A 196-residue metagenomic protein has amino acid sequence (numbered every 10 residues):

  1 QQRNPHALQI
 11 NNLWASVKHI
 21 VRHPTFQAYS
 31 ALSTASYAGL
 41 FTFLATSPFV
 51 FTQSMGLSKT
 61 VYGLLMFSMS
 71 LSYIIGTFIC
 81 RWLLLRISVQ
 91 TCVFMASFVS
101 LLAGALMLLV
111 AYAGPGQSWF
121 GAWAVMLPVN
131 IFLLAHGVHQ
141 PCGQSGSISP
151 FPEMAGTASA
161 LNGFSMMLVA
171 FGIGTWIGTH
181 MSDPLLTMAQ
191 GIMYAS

Functional and structural regions predicted by a protein language model:
Q1-S30: Juxtamembrane intracellular "pre-TM" segments in multi-pass secondary transporters
R22-T42, N130-L134, G143: Pair of pore-lining "gating" transmembrane helices in MFS-fold secondary transporters
A45-V61: Short amphipathic helix-loop junctions that connect adjacent transmembrane helices in Major Facilitator Superfamily/SLC
K59-F67, A160: Small-residue hotspots at the loop-to-helix junctions and early N-terminal turns of transmembrane alpha-helices
L64-Y73, M166: Transmembrane alpha-helical segments of major facilitator superfamily
I75-C92: Helix-to-loop junctions at the C-terminal end of transmembrane segments in multipass secondary transporters
T91-C142: C-terminal transmembrane helical hairpin of 12-TM major facilitator-type secondary transporters
G143-P184, G191-I192: A late C-terminal transmembrane helix in Major Facilitator Superfamily
